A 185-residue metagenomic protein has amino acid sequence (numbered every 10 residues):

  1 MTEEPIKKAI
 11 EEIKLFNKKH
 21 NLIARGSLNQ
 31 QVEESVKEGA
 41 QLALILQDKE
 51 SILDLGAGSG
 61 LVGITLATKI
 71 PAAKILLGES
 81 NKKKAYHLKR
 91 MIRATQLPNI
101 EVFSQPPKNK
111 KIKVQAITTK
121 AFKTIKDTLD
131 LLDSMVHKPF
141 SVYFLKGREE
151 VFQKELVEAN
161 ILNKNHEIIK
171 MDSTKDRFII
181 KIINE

Functional and structural regions predicted by a protein language model:
M1-D48, L53, K83-P98: Class I SAM-dependent transferase core
S59-P71: Conserved SAM-binding loop of SAM-dependent methyltransferases across substrates and taxa, primarily the Class I
K74-E79: Conserved SAM-binding motif I beta-strand of class I
Q96-P107: Conserved SAM-binding strand-loop segment of SAM-dependent methyltransferases
N109-A116: A short acidic, Gly/Pro-enriched loop at the edge of an enzyme's catalytic core that lines a small-molecule cofactor
L129-S141: A short glycine-rich, Lys/Arg-flanked "PGG" loop and its adjoining helix->strand segment in the class I
P139-E150: Conserved beta-strand signature within the Rossmann-like core of class I S-adenosyl-L-methionine
E149-E185: Active-site capping/gating segments
